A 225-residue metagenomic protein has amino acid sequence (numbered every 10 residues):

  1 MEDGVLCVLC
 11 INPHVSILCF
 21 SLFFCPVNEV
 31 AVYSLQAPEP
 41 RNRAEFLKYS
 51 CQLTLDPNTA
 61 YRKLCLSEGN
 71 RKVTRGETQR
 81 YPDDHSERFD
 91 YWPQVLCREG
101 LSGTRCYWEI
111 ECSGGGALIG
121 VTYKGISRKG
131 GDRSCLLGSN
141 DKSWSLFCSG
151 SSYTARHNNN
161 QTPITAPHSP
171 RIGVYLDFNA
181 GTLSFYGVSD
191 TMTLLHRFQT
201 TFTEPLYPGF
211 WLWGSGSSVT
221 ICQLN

Functional and structural regions predicted by a protein language model:
M1-N225: Beta-rich ligand-recognition domains in immune and ubiquitin systems
